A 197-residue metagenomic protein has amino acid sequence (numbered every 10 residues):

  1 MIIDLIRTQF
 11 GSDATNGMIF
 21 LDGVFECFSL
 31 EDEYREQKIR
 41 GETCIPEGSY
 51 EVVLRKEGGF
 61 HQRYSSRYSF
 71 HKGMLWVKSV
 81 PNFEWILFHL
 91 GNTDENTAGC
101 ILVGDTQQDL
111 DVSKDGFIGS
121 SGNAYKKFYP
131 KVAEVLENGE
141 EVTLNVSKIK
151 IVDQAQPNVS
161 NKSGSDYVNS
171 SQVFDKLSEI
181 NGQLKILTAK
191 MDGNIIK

Functional and structural regions predicted by a protein language model:
M1-T143, S147-K150: Cell wall/extracellular polymer interaction/catalysis modules
N92, P157-V159, D175, I186: Intrinsic structural disorder/low-complexity segments
N138-S170: Charge-dense polyanion-binding interfaces
D166-N194: Heptad-repeat coiled-coil amphipathic alpha-helices that mediate oligomerization/assembly
